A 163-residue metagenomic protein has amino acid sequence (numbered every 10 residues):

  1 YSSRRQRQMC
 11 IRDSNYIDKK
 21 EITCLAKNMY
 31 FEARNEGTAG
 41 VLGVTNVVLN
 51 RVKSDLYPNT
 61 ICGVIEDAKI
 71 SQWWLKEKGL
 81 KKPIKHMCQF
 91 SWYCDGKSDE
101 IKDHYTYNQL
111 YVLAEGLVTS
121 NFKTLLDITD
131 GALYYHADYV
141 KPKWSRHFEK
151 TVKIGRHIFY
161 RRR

Functional and structural regions predicted by a protein language model:
Y1-I11: Single conserved hydrophobic/aromatic residue that forms the stacking wall/gate of nucleotide- or nucleobase-binding
R12-R163: Bacterial extracytoplasmic/cell-wall-associated proteins, especially those involved in peptidoglycan
